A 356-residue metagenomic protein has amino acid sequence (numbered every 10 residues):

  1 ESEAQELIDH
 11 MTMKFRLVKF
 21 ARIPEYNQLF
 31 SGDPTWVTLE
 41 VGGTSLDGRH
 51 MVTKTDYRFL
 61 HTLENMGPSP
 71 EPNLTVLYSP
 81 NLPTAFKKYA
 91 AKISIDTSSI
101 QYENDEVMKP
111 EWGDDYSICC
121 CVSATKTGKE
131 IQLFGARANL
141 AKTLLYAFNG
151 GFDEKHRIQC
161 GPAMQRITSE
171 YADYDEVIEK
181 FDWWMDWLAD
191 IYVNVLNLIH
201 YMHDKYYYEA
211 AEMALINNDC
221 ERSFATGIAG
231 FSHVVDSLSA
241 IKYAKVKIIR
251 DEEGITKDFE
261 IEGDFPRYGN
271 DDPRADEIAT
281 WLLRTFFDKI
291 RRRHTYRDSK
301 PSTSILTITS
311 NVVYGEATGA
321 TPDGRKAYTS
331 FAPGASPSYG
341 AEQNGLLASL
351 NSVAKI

Functional and structural regions predicted by a protein language model:
E1-I356: Conserved catalytic cores of very large enzyme subunits
